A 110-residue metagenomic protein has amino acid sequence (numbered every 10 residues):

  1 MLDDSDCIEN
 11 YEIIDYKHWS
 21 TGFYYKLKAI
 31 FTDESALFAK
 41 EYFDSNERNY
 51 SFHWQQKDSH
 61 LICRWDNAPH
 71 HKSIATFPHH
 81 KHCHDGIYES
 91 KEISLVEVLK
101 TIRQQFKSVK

Functional and structural regions predicted by a protein language model:
M1-F38, Y42-S45: Negatively charged, low-complexity tracts enriched in Asp/Glu with abundant Ser/Thr
R48: Residues that flank catalytic or metal-binding motifs in active/ligand-binding sites
S51-I93: An exposed acidic His-Trp-rich patch
D85-K110: Well-ordered alpha/beta subsegment
